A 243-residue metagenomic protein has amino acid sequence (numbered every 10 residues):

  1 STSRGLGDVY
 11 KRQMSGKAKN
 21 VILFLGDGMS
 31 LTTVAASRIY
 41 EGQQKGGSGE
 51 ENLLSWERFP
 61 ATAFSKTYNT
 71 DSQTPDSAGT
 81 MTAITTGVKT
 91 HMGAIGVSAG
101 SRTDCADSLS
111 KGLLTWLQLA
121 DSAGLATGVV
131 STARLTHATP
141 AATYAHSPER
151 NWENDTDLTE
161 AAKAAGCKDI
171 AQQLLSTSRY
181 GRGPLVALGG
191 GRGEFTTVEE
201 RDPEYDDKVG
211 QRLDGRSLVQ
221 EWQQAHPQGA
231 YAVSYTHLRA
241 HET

Functional and structural regions predicted by a protein language model:
S1-Y10, H237-E242: Single conserved hydrophobic/aromatic residue that forms the stacking wall/gate of nucleotide- or nucleobase-binding
T2, V21-L23, T82: Short, flexible coil/turn micro-motifs enriched in small/turn-prone residues
K11-K17: A short acidic-Thr-Gly-centered motif at the start of a beta-strand
A18-S30, A120, L188: Beta-strand elements within well-structured catalytic alpha/beta cores of enzymes that handle phosphate/sulfate esters
T33-G112, L117-R239: Surface-exposed loop and adjacent secondary-structure segments within mature catalytic domains
